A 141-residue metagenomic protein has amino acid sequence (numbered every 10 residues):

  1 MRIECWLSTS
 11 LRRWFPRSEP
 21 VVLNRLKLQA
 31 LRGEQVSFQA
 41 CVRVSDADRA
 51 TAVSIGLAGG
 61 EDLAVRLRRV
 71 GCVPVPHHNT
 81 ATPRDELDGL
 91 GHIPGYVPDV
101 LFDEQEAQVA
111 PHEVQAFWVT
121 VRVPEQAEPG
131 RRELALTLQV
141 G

Functional and structural regions predicted by a protein language model:
M1-V22, D46-V119: Surface-exposed binding patches on compact interaction domains or structured appendages
L23-R49: Contiguous beta-strand segments within globular domains
L26-L28, A107, P124: Outer-membrane beta-barrel proteins
A30-Q35, P111-V114, P129-G130: Solvent-exposed, conformationally flexible loop/turn segments
A40, G130-G141: A short beta-strand micro-motif common to beta-rich folds, especially ectodomain repeats
V42, V119-V121, L136: Short, hydrophobic/aromatic-enriched beta-strand segments in well-ordered soluble domains
S45-A47, R122-P129: Short, surface-exposed loop/turn segments at beta-strand-coil junctions that are enriched for proline with nearby
E113, V121-E125, V140: Short, flexible loop/turn elements at secondary-structure junctions
